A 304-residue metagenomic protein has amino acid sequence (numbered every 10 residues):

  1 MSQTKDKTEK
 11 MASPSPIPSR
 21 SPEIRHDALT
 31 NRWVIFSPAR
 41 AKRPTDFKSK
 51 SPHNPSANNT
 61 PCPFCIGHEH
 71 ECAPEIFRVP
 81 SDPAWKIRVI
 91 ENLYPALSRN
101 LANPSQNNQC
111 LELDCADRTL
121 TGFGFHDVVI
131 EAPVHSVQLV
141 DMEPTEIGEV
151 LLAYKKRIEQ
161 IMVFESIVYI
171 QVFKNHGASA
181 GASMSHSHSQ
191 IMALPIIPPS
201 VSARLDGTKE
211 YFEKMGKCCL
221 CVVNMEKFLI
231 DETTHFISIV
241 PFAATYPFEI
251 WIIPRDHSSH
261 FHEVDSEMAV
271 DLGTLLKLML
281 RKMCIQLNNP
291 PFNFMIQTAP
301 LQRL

Functional and structural regions predicted by a protein language model:
S2-L304: HIT superfamily nucleotide-processing domains
